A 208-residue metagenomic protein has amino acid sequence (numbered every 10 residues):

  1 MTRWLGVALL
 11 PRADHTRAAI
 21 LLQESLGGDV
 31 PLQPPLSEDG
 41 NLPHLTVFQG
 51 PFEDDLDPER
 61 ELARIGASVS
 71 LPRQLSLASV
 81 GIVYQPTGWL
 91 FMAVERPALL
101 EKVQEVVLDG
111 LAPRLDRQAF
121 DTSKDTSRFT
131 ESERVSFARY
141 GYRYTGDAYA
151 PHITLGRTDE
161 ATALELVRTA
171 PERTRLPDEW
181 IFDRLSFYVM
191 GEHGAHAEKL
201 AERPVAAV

Functional and structural regions predicted by a protein language model:
M1-S76, I82-V83, P97-R184, E192-V208: Basic, often amphipathic N-terminal segments
Q85-G88: Acidic/polar active-site rim loop that often engages polyanionic ligands
F91-R96: Short histidine-centered catalytic/ligand-binding loop motif
